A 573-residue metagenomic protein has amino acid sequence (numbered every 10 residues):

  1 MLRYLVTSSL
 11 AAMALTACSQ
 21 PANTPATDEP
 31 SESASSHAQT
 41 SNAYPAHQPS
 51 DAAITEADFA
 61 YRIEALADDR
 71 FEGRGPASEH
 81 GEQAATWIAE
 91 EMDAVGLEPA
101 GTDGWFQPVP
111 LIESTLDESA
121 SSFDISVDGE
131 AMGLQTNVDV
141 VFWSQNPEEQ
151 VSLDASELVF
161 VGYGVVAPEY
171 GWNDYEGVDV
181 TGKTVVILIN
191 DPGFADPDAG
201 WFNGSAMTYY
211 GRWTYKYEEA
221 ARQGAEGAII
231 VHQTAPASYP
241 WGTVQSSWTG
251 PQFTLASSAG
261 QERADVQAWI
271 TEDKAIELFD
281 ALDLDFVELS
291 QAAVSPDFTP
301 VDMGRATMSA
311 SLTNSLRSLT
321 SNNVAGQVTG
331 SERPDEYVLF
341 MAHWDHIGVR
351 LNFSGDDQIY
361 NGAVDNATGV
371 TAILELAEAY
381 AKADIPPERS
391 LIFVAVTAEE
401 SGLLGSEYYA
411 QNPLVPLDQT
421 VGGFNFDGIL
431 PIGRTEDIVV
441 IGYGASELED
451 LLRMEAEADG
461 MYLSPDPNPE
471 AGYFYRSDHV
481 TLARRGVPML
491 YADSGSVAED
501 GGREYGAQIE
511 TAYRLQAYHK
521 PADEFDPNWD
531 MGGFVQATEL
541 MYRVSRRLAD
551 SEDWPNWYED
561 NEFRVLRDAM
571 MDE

Functional and structural regions predicted by a protein language model:
A38-Q48, A53-E79, V95-G104, T271 (+5 more regions): N-terminal capping segment at the start of a domain
A52-P99, T115, S126, D179 (+3 more regions): Catalytic-core environment of secreted peptidases
T55, T136-A259, R263-V266, Q358-N361 (+2 more regions): Extracellular/luminal Protease-associated
E72-D198, G304, L316, S321 (+1 more regions): Noncatalytic luminal/extracellular "stalk/propeptide" segments of secretory-pathway proteins
S126-D128, N137-G177, A259-G362, E378-K382: Soluble metallo-hydrolase cores and metallopeptidase-like ectodomains found primarily in the secretory/periplasmic
Q135-D139, Q150-V151, E176, G182 (+5 more regions): Metal-dependent peptidase/peptidase-like ectodomains
S205, Y209, P236, G348 (+2 more regions): Acidic/histidine-rich catalytic neighborhood of metal-dependent amide-processing enzymes
T371, E378, K382, A498-R567: His/Asp/Glu-rich mid-to-C-terminal helical/loop segments that flank catalytic regions of hydrolases
